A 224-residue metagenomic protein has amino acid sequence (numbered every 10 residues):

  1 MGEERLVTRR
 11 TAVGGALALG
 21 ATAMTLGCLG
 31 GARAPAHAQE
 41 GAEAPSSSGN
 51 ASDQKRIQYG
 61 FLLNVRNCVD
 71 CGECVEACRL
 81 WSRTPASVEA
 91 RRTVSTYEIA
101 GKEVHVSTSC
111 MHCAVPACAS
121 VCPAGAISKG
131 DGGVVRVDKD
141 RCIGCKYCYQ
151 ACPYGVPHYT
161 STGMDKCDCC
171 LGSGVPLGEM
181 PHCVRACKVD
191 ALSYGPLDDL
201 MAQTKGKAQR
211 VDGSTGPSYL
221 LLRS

Functional and structural regions predicted by a protein language model:
M1-G20: N-terminal secretory signal peptides and thylakoid transit peptides that target proteins across membranes
G27-D70, D212-S224: C-terminal segment of N-terminal export signals and the immediately downstream linker at the start of the mature
P35-A42, G49, E73-V94, V115-R141 (+3 more regions): Iron-sulfur cluster-binding cysteine motifs and their immediate structural context in ferredoxin-like electron-transfer
C68, C113, C142, C169-C170: Short Cys/His-rich zinc-binding micro-motifs
T93-Y97, V106: A glycine-rich, hydrophobic loop/mini-helix early in the fold
A100-G101: Positively charged, small/polar-rich N-terminal and surface patches that mediate targeting and assembly and bind
H105-A119: Right-handed parallel beta-helix
T162-L171, P176: Solvent-exposed, charged amphipathic helical/linker segments at domain boundaries
